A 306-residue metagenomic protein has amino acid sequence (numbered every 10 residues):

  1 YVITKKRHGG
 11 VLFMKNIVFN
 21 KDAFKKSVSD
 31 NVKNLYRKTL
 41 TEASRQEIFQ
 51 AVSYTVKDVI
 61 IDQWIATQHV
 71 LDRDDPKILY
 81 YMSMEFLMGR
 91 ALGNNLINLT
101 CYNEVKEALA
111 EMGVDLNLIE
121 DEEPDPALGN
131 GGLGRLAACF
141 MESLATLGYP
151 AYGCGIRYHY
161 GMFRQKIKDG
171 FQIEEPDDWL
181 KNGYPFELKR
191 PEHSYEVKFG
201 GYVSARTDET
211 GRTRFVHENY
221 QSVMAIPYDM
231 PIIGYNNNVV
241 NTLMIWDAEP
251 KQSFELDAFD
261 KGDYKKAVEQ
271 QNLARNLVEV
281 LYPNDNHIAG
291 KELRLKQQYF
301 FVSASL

Functional and structural regions predicted by a protein language model:
Y1-F13: Short, Lys/Arg-enriched N-terminal segments with co-localized hydrophobic residues within the first ~10-30 amino acids
F13-L306: A conserved ligand/cofactor-binding region detector
